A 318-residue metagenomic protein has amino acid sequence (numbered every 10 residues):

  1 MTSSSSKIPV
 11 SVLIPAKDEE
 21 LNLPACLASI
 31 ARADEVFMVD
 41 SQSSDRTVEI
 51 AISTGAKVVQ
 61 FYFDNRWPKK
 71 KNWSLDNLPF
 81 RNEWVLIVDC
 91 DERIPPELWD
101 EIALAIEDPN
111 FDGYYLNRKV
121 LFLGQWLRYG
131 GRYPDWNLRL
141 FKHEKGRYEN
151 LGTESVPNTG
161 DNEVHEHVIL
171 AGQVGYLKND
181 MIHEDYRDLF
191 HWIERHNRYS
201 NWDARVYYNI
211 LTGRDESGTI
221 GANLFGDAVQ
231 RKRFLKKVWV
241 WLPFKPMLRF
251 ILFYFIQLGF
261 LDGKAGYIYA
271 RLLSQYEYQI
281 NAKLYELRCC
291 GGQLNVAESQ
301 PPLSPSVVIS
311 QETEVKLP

Functional and structural regions predicted by a protein language model:
P9-S11: Cell-envelope/extracellular polymer assembly enzymes that use nucleotide-activated donors
L13-E35: Short, well-formed alpha-helical segments that are part of the catalytic scaffolds of diverse glycosyltransferases
L21-P24, D45-T54, E97: Acidic helix N-cap motif at the loop->helix transition within catalytic regions of sugar-transfer enzymes
S29, D40-I50, F63, D89: A conserved acidic beta->alpha catalytic loop
R32, S53-G55, W136, L170: Short, structured coil segments at secondary-structure junctions
S53, N72-W84: Active-site nucleotide-sugar/metal-binding loop of Leloir-type enzymes
Q60-W67: Short, acidic/glycine-rich phosphate-metal binding loop used to engage nucleotide
P68-K69, L75, P95-R288, P318: Catalytic-site signature of metal-activated, phosphate-bearing donor transferases, centered on the GT-A/GT-A-like
